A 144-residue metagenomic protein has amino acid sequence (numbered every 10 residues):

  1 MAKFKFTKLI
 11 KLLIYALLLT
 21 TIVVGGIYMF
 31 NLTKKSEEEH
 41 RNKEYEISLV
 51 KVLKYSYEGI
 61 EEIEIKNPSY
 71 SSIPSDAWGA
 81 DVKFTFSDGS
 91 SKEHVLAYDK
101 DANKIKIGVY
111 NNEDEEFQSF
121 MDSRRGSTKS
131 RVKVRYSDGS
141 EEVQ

Functional and structural regions predicted by a protein language model:
A2-T21, G25-I27: N-terminal Sec-pathway targeting helices
K3-K8, I107-V109, E115, V132 (+1 more regions): Hydrophobic transmembrane signal anchors and adjacent membrane-proximal interface regions, especially in viral
F4, V23-S87: N-terminal export/targeting and maturation segments
D81-K83, V95, R124, K133: Short, surface-exposed charged micro-motifs
F86, D99, Y136: Acidic surface patches and DE-rich sequence motifs
S90-D114: A short, surface-exposed beta-strand/turn
D114-Q144: C-terminal partner/receptor-binding element of secreted or periplasmic proteins
